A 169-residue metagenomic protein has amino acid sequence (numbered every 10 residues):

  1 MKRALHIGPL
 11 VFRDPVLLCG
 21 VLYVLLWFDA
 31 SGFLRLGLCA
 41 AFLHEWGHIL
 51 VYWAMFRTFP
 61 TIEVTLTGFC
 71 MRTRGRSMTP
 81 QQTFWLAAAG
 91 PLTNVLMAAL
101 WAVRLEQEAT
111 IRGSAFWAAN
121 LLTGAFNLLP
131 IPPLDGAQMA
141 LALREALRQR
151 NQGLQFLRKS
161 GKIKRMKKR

Functional and structural regions predicted by a protein language model:
M1-R169: Hydrophobic transmembrane alpha-helices and their immediate loop junctions in multi-pass integral membrane proteins
